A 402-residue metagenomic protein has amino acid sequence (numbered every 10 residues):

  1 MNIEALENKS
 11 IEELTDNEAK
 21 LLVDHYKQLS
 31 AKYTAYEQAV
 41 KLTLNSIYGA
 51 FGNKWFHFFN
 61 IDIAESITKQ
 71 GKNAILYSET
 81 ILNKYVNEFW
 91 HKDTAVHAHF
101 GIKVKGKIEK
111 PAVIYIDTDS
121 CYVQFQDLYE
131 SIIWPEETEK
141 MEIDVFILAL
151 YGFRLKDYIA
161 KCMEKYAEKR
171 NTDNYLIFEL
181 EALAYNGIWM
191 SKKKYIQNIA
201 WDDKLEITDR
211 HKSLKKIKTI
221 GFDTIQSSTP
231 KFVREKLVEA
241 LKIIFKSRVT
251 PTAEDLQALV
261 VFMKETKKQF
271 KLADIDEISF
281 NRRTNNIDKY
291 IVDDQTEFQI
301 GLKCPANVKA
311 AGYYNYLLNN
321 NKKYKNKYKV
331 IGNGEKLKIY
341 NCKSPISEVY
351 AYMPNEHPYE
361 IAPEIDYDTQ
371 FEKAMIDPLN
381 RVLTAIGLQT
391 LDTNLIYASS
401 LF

Functional and structural regions predicted by a protein language model:
M1-K32, Y36-E37, T43, T68-K72 (+2 more regions): DNA-dependent DNA polymerase catalytic subunits
L42-A50: Short, hydrophobic/amphipathic alpha-helical patches that form generic packing surfaces within helical domains
G49, N53-K54, V113-Y122: Core alpha/beta catalytic barrel or barrel-like domain that forms the active/cofactor pocket in diverse metabolic
G52-S66: Gly-rich Lys/Arg/Thr-decorated short loops/hinges at beta-loop-alpha junctions or inter-strand turns that position
